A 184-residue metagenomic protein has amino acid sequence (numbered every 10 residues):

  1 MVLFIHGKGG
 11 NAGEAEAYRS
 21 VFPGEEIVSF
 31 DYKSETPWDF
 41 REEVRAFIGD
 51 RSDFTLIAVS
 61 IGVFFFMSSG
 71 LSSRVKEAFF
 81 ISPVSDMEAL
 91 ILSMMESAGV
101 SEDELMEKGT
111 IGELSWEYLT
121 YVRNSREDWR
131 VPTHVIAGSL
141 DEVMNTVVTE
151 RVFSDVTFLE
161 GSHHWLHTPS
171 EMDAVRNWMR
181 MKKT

Functional and structural regions predicted by a protein language model:
M1-E35: Short, surface-exposed "cap/lid" segments of acyl-processing enzymes
F4-K8, I57, I81, I136: Short hydrophobic segments within beta-strands
N11, A15-R19, F66, N145-E150: Short, highly selective alpha-helical patches that border small-molecule cofactor pockets in redox/cofactor-processing
E14, Y32-D50: Alpha/beta-hydrolase active-site loop
G49-S52, K182: Glycine-rich phosphate-binding loop signature in dinucleotide/nucleotide-binding domains
I57-F66: Gly/Ala-rich beta-loop-alpha elbow adjacent to hydrolase catalytic centers
S69-S73: Aromatic pocket-lining residues of Rossmann-like dinucleotide-binding sites
V75-T184: The alpha/beta-hydrolase serine catalytic core
